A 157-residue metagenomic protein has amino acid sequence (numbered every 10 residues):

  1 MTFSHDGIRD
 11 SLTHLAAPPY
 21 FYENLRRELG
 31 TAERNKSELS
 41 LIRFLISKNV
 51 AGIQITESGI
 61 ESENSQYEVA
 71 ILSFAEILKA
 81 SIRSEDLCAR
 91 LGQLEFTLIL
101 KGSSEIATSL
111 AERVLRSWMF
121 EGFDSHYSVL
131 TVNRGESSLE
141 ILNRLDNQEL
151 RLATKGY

Functional and structural regions predicted by a protein language model:
M1-G30: Signal-transducing coiled-coil linker helices
L12-T13, K48, F96: Hydrophobic/aromatic micro-motifs used in signal-transmission helices and low-complexity FG repeats
P18-F21, L25, I42, E68-I71 (+3 more regions): Heptad-repeat coiled-coil signal-transmission/dimerization helices
N24-S62: Active-site-proximal structural segments of metal-dependent nucleotidyl cyclase/transferase enzymes
R34, S58-E61, Q66-S104, R116 (+1 more regions): Conserved helix-loop-beta segment at the catalytic/binding core of cyclic-nucleotide signaling proteins
V50-Q54, E105-L110, E140: Short, conserved charged micro-motifs
R90-I99, E121-E149: A short glycine-enriched loop-to-beta-strand structural element that forms part of the catalytic core of nucleotide
